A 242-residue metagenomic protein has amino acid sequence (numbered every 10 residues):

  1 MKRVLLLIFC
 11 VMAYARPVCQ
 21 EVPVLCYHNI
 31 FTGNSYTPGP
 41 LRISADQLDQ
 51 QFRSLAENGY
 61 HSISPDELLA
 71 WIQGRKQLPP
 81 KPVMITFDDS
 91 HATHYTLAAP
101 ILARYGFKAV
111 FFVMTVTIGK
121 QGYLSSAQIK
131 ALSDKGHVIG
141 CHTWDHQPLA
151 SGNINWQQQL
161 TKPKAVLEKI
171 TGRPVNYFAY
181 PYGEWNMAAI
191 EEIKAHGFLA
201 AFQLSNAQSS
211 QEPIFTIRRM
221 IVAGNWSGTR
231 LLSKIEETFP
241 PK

Functional and structural regions predicted by a protein language model:
V4-A13: Sec-dependent N-terminal signal peptides
A13-Q20: Boundary at the C-terminal end of the N-terminal hydrophobic targeting segment
E21-C26, F31-K135, V166: Active-site beta->alpha N-cap acidic-glycine motif
P23-L25, I63, I85-F87, A109-F111 (+4 more regions): Hydrophobic faces of well-ordered beta-strands that scaffold small-molecule active sites in alpha/beta enzyme cores
N29-G33, L69-A70, D89-T93, V116-K120 (+5 more regions): Solvent-exposed loop/turn segments at secondary-structure junctions within structured extracellular/periplasmic domains
I43-Q77, E168, K194-I214, R219-N225 (+1 more regions): C-terminal domain-boundary segment and adjacent tail
Y95, L124-V138, W144-P174, E184-A195 (+2 more regions): Alpha-helical scaffold elements lining the catalytic groove of polysaccharide deacetylases
Y105-K108, K135-I139, K194-A201: Glycine-enriched alpha-helix->loop->beta-strand junction motifs that scaffold or abut catalytic
